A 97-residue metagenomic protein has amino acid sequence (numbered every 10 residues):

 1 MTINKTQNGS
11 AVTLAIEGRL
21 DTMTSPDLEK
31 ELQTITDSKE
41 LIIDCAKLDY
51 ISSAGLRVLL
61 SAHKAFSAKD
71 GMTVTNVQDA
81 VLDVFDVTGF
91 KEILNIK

Functional and structural regions predicted by a protein language model:
M1-N4, E92-K97: Short hydrophobic/aromatic patches at helix-to-coil boundaries
I3-L28, Y50: STAS-typified acidic loop motif
G9, A46, K97: Conserved catalytic submotifs in the C-terminal HATPase_c
T22-L94: Amphipathic alpha-helical interaction surfaces in cytosolic regulatory modules
